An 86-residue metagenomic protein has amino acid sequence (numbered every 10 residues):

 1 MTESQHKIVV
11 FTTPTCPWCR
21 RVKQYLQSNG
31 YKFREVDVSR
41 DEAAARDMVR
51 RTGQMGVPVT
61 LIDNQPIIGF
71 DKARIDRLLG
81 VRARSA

Functional and structural regions predicted by a protein language model:
M1-K32: Local sequence-structure signature of Cys/Sec-based thiol-disulfide redox active-site neighborhoods
P17, A43, R74: Short alpha-helical
K23, D71, L79: Short, flexible helix/strand-to-coil boundary loops that buttress conserved ligand/catalytic motifs in alpha/beta
Y31-A45, M55: Thiol-based oxidoreductase modules, predominantly thioredoxin-like and allied folds used for disulfide exchange
R50-G53: Major-groove DNA-recognition helix of helix-turn-helix-type DNA-binding domains
G56-I68: A short, hydrophobic beta-strand/beta-hairpin element that forms part of a small beta-sheet core
I75-A86: Thiol-/selenol-based redox modules, centered on thioredoxin-like and closely related oxidoreductase domains
